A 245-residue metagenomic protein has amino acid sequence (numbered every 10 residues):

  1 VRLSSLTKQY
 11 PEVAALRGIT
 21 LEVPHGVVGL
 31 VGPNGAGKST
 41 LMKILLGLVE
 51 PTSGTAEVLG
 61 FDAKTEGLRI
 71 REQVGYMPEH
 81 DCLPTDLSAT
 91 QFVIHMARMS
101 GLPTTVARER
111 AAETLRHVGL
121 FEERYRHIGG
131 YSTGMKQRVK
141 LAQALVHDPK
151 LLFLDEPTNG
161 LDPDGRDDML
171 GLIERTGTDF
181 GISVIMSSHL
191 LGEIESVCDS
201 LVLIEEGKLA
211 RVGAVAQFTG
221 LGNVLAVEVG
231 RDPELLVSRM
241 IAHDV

Functional and structural regions predicted by a protein language model:
P33-G37: Walker A (P-loop) phosphate-binding loop of ABC-type ATPase nucleotide-binding domains
G54-T65, R69-I70: Conserved ABC transporter NBD signature motif
I94, R98, T105-E123: Conserved ABC ATPase "signature" region
D148: Conserved catalytic motifs of ABC-family nucleotide-binding domains
L152-E156: Catalytic Walker B motif of ABC-type/P-loop ATPase nucleotide-binding domains
M169-V245: ABC transporter nucleotide-binding domain
